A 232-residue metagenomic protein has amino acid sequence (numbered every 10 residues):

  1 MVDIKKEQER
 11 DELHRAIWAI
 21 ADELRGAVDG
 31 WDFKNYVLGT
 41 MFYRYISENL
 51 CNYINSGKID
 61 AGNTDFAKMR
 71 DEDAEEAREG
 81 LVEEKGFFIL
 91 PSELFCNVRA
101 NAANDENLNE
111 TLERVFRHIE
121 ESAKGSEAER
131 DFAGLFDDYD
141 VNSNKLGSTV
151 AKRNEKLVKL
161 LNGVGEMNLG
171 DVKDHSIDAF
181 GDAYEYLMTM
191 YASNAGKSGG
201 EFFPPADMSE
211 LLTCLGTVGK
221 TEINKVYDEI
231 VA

Functional and structural regions predicted by a protein language model:
M1-T221: Non-catalytic, mostly N-terminal accessory regions of nucleic-acid modification and defense proteins
S209, V231-A232: Short, compositionally biased segments
T221-I230: Conserved class I S-adenosyl-L-methionine
